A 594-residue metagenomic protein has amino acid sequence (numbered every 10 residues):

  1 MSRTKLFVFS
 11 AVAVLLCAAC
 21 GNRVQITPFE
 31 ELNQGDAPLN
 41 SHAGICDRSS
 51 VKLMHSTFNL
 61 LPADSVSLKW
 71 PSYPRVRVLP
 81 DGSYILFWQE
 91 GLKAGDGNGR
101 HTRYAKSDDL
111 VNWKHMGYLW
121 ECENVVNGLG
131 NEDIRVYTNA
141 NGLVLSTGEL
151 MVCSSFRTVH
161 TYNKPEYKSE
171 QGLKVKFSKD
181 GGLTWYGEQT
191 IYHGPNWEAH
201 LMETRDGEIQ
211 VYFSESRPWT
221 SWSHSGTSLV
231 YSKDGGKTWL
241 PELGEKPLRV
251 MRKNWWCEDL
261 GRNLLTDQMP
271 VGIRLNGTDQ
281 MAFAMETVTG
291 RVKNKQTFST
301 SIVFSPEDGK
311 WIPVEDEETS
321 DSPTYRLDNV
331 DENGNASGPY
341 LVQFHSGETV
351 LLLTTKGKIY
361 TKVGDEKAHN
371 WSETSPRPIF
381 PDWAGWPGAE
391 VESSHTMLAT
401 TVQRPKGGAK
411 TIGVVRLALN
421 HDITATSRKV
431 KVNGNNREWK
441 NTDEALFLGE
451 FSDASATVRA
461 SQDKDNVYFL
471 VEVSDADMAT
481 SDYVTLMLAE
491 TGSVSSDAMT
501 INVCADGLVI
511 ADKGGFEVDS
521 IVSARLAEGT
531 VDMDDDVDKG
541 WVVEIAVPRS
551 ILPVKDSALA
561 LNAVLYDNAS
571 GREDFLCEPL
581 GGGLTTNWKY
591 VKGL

Functional and structural regions predicted by a protein language model:
M1-V8: Bacterial N-terminal signal peptides that target proteins for export
C17-A19: C-terminal motif of bacterial Sec signal peptides marking the signal peptidase cleavage site
G21-R23: Bacterial signal peptide processing site
P28-H421: Asp-box/BNR beta-propeller blade signature and adjacent active/binding-site loops in extracellular glycan-interacting
D422-N435, T485-D512, I551-L594: Acidic/polar low-complexity flexible segments
G434, N466-S474, W541-V547: Short, well-ordered beta-strand segments enriched in hydrophobic/aromatic residues
A445-K513, N568-S570: Surface-exposed, glycine/proline- and aromatic-rich loop segments on solvent-exposed faces across compartments
D497-K539: Glycine-aromatic-enriched beta-strand/loop faces of beta-sandwich-type recognition domains, especially lectin-like
